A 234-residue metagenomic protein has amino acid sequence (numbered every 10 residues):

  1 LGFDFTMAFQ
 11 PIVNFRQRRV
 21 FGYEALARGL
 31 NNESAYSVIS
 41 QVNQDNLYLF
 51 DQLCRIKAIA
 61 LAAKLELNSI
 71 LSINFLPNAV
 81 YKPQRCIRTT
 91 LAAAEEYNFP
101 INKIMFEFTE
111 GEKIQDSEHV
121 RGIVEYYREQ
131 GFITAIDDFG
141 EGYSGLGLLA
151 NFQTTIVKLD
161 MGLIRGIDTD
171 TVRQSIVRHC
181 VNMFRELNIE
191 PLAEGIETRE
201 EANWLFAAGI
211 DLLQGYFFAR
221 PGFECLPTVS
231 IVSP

Functional and structural regions predicted by a protein language model:
L1-D4, N14-R19, E110-I114, Y143-P234: EAL-family c-di-GMP phosphodiesterase catalytic domain
L1-Y97: Bacterial c-di-GMP phosphodiesterase EAL domain
F3, E66-L71, F99-I104, Q130-I133 (+3 more regions): Short, well-ordered coil/turn segments that N-cap beta-strands
F9, A27, I73-F75, F108-E110 (+4 more regions): A cross-domain feature marking catalytic cores of carbohydrate-active enzymes and several ubiquitous metabolic/repair
R18, C54, A58, I73 (+5 more regions): Conserved, mostly hydrophobic/aromatic
L30-Q52, N78-R85, E96-G131, G162-M183 (+2 more regions): EAL-type cyclic di-GMP phosphodiesterase domain
R85-A93, E141-S144, T198-R199: Short, acidic/polar
